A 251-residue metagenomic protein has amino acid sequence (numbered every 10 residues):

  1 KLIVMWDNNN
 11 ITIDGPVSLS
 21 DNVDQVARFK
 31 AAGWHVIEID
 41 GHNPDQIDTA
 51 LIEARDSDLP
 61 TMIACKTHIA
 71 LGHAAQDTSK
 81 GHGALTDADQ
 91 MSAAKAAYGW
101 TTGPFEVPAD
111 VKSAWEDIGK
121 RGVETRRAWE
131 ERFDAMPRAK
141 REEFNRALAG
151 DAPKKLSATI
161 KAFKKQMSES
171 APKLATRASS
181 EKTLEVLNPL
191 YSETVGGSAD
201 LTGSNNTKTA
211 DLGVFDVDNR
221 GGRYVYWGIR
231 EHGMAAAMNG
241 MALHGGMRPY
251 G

Functional and structural regions predicted by a protein language model:
K1-D117: Glycine-rich ThDP/TPP pyrophosphate-binding loop and its adjacent helix/strand module within ThDP-dependent enzymes
E38, S113, G119-G251: Thiamine diphosphate
